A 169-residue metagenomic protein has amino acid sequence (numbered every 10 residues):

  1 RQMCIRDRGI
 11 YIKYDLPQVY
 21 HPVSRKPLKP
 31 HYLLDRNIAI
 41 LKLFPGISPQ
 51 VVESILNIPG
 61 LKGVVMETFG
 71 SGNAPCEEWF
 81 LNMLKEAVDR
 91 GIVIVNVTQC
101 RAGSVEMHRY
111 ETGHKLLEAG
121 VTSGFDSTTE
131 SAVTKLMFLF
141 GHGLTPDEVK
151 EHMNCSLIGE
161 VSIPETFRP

Functional and structural regions predicted by a protein language model:
Q2, R6-S71, C76-E77, C155-P169: Accessory alpha-helical/coil subdomains and C-terminal extensions that flank or cap enzyme catalytic cores
T68-P169: C-terminal non-catalytic interaction/assembly regions of soluble proteins
